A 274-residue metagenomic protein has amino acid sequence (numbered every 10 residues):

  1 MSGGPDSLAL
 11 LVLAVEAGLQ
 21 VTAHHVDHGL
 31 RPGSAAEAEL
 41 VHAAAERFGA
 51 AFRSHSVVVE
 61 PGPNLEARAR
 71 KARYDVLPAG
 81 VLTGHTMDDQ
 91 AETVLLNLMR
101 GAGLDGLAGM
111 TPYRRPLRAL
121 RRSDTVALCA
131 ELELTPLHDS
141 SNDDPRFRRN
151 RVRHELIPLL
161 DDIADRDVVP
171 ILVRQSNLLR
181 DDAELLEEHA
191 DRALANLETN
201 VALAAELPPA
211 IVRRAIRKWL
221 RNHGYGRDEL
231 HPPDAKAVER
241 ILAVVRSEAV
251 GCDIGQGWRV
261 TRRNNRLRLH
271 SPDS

Functional and structural regions predicted by a protein language model:
M1-D6, H25-H28, V57-V59, A72 (+1 more regions): AMP-forming adenylation/ATP pyrophosphatase catalytic core
M1-P158: Core alpha/beta nucleotide-donor-binding catalytic domains of modification enzymes
T93, R151, E155, P170-R174 (+1 more regions): Amphipathic alpha-helical interaction segments
R118, D161-D162, A205, R221: Alpha-solenoid HEAT/Armadillo repeat architecture
A130, L134, I157, D161 (+2 more regions): Amphipathic, well-packed alpha-helical segments that form the structural scaffold of globular domains
N142-R148, V168-R180: Internal, active-site/partner-interface "lid" segment
L159-I171: Inter-helical turn/loop segments and adjacent helix faces that build the functional surface of alpha-helical bundle
